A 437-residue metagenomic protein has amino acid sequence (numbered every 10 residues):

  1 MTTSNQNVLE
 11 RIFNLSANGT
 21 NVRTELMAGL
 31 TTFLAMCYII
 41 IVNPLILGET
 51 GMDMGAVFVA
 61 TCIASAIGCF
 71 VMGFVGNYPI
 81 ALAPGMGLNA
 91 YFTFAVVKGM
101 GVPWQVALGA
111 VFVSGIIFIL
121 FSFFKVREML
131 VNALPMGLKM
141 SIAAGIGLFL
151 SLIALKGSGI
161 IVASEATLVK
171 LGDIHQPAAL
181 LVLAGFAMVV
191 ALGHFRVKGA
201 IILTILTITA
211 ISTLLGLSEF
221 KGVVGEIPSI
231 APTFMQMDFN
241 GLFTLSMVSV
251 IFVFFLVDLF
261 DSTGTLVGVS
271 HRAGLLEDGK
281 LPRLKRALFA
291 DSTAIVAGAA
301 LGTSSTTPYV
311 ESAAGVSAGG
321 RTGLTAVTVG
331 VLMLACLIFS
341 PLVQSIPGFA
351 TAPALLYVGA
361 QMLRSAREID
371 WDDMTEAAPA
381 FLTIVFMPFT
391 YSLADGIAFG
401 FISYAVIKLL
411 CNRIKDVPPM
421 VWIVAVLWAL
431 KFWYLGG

Functional and structural regions predicted by a protein language model:
T2-A56, V169-L171, I202-K285, W428-L430: Helix-loop-helix hairpins and the membrane-proximal interhelical loops of multi-pass alpha-helical transport proteins
T3-N43, A64, P84-A143, H271-A366: Helix-loop-helix junctions within the multi-pass membrane cores of secondary transporters/permeases
L26, I46, L130, G199 (+3 more regions): Residue-level signature of catalytic and energy-coupling elements of molecular machines, predominantly ATP/GTP-dependent
T50-F70: Loop-to-helix transition at the N-terminal end of transmembrane alpha-helices
G68-I80, V190-R196, V253-D261, D291-L301 (+3 more regions): Transmembrane alpha-helix interface/packing and boundary motifs in multi-pass membrane proteins, characterized by
M100-L214, S218, V327-G437: Membrane-embedded alpha-helical modules
P177, Q236-G241, G279-L281, T325 (+1 more regions): Short, motif-level signal for alpha-helix interfacial/capping segments enriched in acidic residues and aromatics/proline
